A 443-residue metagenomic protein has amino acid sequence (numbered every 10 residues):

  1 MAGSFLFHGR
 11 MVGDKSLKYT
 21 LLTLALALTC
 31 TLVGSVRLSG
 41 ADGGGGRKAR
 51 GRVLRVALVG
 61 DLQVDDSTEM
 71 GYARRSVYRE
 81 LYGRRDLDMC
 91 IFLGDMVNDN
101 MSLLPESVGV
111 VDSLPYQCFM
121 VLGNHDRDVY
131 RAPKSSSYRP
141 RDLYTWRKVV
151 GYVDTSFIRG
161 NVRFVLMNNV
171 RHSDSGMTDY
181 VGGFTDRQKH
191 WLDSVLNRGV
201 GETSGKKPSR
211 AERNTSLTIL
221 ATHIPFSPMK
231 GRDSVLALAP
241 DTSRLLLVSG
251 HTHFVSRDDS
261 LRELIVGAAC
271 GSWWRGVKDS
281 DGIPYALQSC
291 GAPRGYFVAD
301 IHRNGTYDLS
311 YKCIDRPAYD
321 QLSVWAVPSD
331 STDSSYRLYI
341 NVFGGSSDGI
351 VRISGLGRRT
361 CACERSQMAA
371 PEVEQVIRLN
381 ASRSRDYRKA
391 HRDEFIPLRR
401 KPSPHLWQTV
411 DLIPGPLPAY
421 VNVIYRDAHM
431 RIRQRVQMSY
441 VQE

Functional and structural regions predicted by a protein language model:
M1-R50: Bacterial Sec-dependent N-terminal signal peptides
T29-E106, G415-Y420, Q442-E443: N-terminal active-site segment of His-dependent metallophosphoesterases
D61, G94-D95, G123-N124, H223 (+1 more regions): Active-site glycine-centered loops adjacent to acidic/histidine catalytic or metal-binding residues that shape
L93, L196-P228: Short acidic, glycine-rich surface-loop motifs adjacent to enzyme active sites
M101-T203, E212-N214, R232-V248, F254-H302 (+1 more regions): Extended active-site neighborhood of metal-dependent phosphoesterases/phosphodiesterases
L261-G355, L406-R435: Binuclear metal-dependent phosphoesterase catalytic core
G349-A381: Extended low-complexity, serine/threonine- and proline-enriched intrinsically disordered segments
P371-V410: Aromatic sugar-binding surface patches on proteins that engage polysaccharides or sugar-phosphate polymers
